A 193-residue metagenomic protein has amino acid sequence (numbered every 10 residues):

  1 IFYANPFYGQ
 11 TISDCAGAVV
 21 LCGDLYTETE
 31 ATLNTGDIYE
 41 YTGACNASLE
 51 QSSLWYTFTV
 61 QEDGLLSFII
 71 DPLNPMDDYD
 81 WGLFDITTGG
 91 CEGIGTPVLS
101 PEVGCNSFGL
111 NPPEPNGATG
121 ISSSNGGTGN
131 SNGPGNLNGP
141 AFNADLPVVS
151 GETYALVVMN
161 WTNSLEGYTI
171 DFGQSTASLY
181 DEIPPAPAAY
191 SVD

Functional and structural regions predicted by a protein language model:
N5-G9: Sec/Tat signal peptide C-region and signal peptidase I cleavage site
Q10-T11, G17-T27, T32-T153, V158-G167 (+1 more regions): Acidic, Ser/Thr/Pro-rich low-complexity intrinsically disordered segments
D181-V192: Proline-enriched interdomain boundary motifs that mark the N-terminal boundary and often initiate the first structured
